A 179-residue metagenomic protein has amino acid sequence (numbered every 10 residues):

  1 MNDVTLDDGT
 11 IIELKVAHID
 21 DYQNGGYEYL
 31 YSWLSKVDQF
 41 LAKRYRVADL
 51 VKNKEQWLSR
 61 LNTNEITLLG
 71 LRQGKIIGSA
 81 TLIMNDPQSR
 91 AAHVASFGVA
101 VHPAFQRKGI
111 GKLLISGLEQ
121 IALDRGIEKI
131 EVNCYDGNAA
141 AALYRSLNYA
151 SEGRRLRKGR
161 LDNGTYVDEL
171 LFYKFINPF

Functional and structural regions predicted by a protein language model:
M1-D8, L68, R157-R160: Short acidic-hydrophobic surface loop/beta-edge motif
M1-N24, P178-F179: Conserved N-terminal entry element of GNAT/NAT acetyltransferase domains
D7-T10, F40-H93, G98-A104, F175-I176: Acetyl-CoA-dependent GNAT
E65, V167-L171: Short hydrophobic/aromatic beta-strand or adjacent loop that forms the aromatic wall/cage of a ligand/substrate-binding
V101, R107-A122, A141-S146: Conserved acetyl-CoA-binding loop-helix of GNAT-fold acetyltransferases
G111, I115, G137-A140, R157-N163: Short glycine/proline-centered loop/turn elements that form peptide/ligand docking sites
I115, A122-N133: Conserved GNAT acetyl-CoA-binding A-motif
E131-C134, R145, A150-Y166: Conserved catalytic-core motifs of GNAT/GCN5-like acyltransferases
